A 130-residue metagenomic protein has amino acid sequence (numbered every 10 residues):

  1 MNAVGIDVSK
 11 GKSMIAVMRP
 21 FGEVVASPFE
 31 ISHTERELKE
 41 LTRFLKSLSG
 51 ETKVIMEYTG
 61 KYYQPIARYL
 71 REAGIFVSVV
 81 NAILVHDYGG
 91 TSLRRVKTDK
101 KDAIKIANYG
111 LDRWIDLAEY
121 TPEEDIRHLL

Functional and structural regions predicted by a protein language model:
M1-L130: Phosphate- and other anionic-substrate recognition elements at nucleic-acid/protein interfaces
